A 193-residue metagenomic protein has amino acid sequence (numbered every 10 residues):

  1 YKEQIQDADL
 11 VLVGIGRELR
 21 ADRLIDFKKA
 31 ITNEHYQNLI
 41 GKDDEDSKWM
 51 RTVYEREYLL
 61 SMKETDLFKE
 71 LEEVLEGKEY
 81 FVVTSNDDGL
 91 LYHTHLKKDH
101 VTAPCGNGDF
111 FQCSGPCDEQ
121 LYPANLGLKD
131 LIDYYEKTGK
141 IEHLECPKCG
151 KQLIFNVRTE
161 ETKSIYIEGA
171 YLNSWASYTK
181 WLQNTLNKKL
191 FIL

Functional and structural regions predicted by a protein language model:
Y1-I192: Conserved catalytic alpha/beta core of Sir2/sirtuin-type deacylases, generalized to analogous enzyme cores that bind
